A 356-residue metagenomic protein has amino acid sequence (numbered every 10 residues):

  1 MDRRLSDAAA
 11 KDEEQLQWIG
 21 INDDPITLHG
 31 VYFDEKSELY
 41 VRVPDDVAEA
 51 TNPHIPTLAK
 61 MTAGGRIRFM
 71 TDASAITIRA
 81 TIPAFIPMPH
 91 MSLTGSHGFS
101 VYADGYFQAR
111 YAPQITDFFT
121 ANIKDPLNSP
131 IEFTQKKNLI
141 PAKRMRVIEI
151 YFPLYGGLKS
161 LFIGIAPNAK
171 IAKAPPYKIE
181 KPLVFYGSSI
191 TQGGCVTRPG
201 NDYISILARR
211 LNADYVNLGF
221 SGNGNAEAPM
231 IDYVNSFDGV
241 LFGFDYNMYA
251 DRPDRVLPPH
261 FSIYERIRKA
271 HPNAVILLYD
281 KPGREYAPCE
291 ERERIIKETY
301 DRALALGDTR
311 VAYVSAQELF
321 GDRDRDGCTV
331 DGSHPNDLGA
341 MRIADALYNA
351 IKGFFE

Functional and structural regions predicted by a protein language model:
M1-P182, K352-E356: N-terminal secretory targeting modules
N138-K143, I148-G224, A228-S236: Serine-esterase "nucleophile elbow" of acetyl-processing enzymes
E149-I150, G243-D245, L277: Structural motif
G187-S188, L218-S221, D245-M248, Y279-P282 (+1 more regions): Active-site-proximal beta-strand/loop segments in catalytic clefts of secreted hydrolases
C195, L207, G224-S262, R266-A270 (+1 more regions): Oxyanion-hole/transition-state-stabilizing segment in secreted/luminal serine hydrolases and related acyltransferases
Y203, P259-I263, R292-T299: A general structural detector for well-ordered alpha-helical segments in enzyme core domains, enriched
H271-I276: A short helix->loop->beta-strand "cap" motif at the edges of active sites that frequently abuts
Y286-E356: Catalytic His-Asp segment of secreted/periplasmic serine-dependent ester chemistry enzymes
